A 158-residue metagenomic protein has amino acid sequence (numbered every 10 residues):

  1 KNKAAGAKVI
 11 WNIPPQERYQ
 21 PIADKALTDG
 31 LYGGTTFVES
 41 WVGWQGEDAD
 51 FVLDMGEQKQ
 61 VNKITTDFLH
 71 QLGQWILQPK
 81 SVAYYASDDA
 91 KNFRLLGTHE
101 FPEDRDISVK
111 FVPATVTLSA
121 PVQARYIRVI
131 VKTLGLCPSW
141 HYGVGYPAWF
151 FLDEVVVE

Functional and structural regions predicted by a protein language model:
K1-Y32: Predominantly extracellular/luminal regions of secreted and cell-surface proteins, especially disulfide-bonded
P14, D89, F101: Residues that form or immediately flank small-molecule/cofactor binding pockets and catalytic motifs
Y19-P21, E103-V112: Short, surface-exposed linear segments at secondary-structure transitions and domain or protein termini
G33-G97, K110-E158: Aromatic, loop-rich ligand-recognition surfaces of beta-strand-rich domains
L95-R105: Solvent-exposed serine/threonine-rich low-complexity stretches and specific carbohydrate-binding patches
